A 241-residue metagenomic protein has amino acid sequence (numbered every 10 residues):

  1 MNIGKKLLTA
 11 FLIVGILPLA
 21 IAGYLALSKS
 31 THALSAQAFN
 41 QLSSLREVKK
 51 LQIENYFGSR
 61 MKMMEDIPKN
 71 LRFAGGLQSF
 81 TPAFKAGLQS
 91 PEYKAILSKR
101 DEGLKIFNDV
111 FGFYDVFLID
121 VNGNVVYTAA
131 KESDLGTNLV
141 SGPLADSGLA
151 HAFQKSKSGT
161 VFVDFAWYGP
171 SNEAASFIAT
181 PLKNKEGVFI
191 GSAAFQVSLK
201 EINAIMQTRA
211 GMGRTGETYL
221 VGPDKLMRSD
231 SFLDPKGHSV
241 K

Functional and structural regions predicted by a protein language model:
K5-Y93, K105-V116, V121, F162 (+1 more regions): Juxtamembrane extracytoplasmic/periplasmic/luminal helical "stalk" adjacent to the first N-terminal
L8, V48, S59, S98-E102 (+3 more regions): Short, conserved clusters of charged catalytic residues that mark active-site and nucleotide-handling motifs
I67, K155, V221: Conserved catalytic core of Hanks-type protein kinase domains
A83-A86, T128-L144, S158, N184-E186 (+1 more regions): Intrinsic low-complexity, intrinsically disordered coil/linker regions enriched in small/polar and charged residues
Y93-A95, S141-G142: Short, flexible loop segments at the rims of nucleotide/cofactor-binding pockets, characterized by
D101-Q196: Extracytoplasmic/periplasmic ligand-binding sensor regions of membrane-associated signaling proteins
